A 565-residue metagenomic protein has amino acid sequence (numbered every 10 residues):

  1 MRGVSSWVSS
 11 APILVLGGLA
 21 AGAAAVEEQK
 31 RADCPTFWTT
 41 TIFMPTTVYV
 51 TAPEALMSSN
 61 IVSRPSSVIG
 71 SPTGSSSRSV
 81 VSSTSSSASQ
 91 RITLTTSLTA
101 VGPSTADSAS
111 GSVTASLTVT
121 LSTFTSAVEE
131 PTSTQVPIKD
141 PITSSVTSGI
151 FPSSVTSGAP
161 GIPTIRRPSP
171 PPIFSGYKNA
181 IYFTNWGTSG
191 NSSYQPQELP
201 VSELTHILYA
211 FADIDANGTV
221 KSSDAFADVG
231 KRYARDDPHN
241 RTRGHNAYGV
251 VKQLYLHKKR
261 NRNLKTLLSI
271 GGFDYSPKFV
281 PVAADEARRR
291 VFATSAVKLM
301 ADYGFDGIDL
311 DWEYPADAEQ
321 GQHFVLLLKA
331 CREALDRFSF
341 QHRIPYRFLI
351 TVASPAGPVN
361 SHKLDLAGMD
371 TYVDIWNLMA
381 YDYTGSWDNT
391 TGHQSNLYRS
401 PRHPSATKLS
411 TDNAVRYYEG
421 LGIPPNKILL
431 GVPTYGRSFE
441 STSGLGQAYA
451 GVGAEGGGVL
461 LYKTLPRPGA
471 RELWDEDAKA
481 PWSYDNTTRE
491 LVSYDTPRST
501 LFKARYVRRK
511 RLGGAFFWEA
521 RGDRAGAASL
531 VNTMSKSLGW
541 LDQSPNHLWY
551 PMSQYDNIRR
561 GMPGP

Functional and structural regions predicted by a protein language model:
M1-A32: Fungal secretory targeting signals
G22-S169, G539-W540: Fungal extracellular serine/threonine-rich, low-complexity, intrinsically disordered "mucin-like" regions of secreted
R166-M300, N532, G539-P551, G561-P565: Glycan-recognition patch characteristic of GH18 chitinases/ENGases and related GlcNAc/peptidoglycan-binding proteins
R167-S175, N217-P238, V250, L254 (+4 more regions): Glycan-binding loop/region signatures in secreted carbohydrate-active enzymes
P170-I173, V250-L267, G271, V325-I344 (+3 more regions): Surface-exposed amphipathic alpha-helices with a cationic face
A180, T219-T242, E313-L465: Substrate-binding surface in catalytic domains of secreted glycosidases
G187-S202, A284-D302, P358-M369, T411 (+2 more regions): Short, acidic/polar
I207, L268, L310, C331 (+4 more regions): Conserved, mostly hydrophobic/aromatic
